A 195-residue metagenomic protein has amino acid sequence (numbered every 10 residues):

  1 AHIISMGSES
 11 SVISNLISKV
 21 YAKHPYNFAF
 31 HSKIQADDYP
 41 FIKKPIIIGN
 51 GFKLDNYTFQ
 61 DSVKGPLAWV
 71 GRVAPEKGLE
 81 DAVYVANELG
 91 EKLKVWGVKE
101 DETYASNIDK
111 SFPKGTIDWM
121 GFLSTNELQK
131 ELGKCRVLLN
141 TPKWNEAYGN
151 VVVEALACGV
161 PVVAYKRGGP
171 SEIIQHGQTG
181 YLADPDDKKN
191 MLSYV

Functional and structural regions predicted by a protein language model:
A1-S11, Y26-H31: Active-site proximal beta-strand in glycosyltransferases
N27-A29, I42-F52, N56-W96: Conserved donor-binding/catalytic core segment of Leloir-type glycosyltransferases
G97, A105-N126: Nucleotide-activated donor-binding/catalytic signature segment of Leloir-type glycosyltransferases, i.e., the conserved
K130-C135: Short alpha-helical donor nucleotide-sugar binding micro-motif in glycosyltransferases
R136, G159: A short alpha->beta transition loop at the rim of the catalytic pocket in nucleotide-sugar-dependent
K143-G149, S171-E172: Nucleotide-sugar-dependent
P161-A164: Short hydrophobic beta-strand element within catalytic cores of glycosyltransferases and related nucleotide-activated
K166-G177, Y181-L182: Short acidic/histidine- and often glycine-rich active-site loop of Leloir-type glycosyltransferases that engages
